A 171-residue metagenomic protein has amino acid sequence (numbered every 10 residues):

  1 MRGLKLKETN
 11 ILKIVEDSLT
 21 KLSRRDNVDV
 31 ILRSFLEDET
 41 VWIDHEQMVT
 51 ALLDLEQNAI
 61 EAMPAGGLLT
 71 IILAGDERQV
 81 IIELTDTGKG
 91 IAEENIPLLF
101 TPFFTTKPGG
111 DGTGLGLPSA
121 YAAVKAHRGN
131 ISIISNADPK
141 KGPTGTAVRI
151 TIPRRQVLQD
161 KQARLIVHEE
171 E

Functional and structural regions predicted by a protein language model:
K5-L19: A conserved beta-strand-to-alpha-helix junction within the catalytic ATP-binding
D29-E39: Conserved catalytic submotifs in the C-terminal HATPase_c
G66-R78: Short beta-strand/loop element within the Bergerat-fold HATPase_c
D86: Acidic ATP/Mg2+-coordinating residue in the GHKL
I91-F103: Short conserved segment of the HATPase_c
G116-A120: Short alpha-helical Gxxx[C/S/T] motif in the catalytic ATP-binding
V124-K125: Detector for a conserved hydrophobic position within an alpha-helical segment of the HATPase_c
